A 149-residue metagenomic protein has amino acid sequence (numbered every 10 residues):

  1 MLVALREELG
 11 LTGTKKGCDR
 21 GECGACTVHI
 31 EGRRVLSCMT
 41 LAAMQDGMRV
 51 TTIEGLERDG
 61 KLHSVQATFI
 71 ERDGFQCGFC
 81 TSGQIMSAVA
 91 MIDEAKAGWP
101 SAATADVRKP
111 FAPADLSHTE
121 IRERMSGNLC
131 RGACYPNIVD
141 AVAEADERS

Functional and structural regions predicted by a protein language model:
L2-S149: Signature of N-terminal electron-transfer/Fe-S-associated modules in redox systems
